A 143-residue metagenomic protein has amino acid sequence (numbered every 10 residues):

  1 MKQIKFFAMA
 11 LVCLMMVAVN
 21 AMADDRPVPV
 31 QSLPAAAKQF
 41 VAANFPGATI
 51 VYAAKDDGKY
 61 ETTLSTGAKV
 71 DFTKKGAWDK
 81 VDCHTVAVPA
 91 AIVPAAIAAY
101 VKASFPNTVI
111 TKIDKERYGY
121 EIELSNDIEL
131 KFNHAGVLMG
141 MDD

Functional and structural regions predicted by a protein language model:
M1-D25: Bacterial Sec-dependent N-terminal signal peptides
D24-D143: Interaction-mediating elements
